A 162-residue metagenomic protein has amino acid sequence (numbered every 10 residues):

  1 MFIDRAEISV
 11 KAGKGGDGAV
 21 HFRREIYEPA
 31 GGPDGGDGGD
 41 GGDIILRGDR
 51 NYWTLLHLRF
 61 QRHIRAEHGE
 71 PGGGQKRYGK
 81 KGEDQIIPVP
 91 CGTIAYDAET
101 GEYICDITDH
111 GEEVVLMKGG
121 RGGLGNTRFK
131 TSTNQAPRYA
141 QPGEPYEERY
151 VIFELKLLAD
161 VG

Functional and structural regions predicted by a protein language model:
M1-V161: Conserved P-loop NTPase architecture
